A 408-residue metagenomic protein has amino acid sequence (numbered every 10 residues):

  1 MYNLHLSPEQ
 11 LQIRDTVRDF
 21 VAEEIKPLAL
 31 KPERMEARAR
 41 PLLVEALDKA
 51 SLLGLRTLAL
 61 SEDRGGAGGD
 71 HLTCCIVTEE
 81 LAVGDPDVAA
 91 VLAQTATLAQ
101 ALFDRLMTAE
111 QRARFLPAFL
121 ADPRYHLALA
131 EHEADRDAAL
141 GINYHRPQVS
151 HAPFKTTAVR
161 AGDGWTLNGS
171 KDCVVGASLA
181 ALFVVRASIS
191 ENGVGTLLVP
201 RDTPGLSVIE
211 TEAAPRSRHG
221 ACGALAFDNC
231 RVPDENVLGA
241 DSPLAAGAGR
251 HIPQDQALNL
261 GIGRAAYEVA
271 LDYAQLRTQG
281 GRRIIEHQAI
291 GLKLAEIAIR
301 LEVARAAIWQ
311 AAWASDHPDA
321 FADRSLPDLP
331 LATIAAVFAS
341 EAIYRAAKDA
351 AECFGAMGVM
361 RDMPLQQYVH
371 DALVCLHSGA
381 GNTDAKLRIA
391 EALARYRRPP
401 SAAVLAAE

Functional and structural regions predicted by a protein language model:
M1-A93, R114-F115, L393-E408: Amphipathic, small/basic residue-rich leader segments at the start of a protein or domain
L4-L6, Q12-I13, V208-E302, C375 (+1 more regions): Glycine-rich beta->alpha junctions and the first turn(s) of the following alpha-helix
A29-R38, Q275, Q279-R282, L301-F338 (+1 more regions): C-terminal helix-coil-helix/basic helical segment that borders enzyme active sites and/or dimer interfaces and provides
V77, F354-E408: Glycine-rich phosphate/cofactor-binding loops in nucleotide/flavin-utilizing enzymes
E80, V91-A93, T97-E131: A generic, well-ordered mixed alpha/beta core segment in the N-terminal half of proteins
A128-V159: A gly/ser-rich beta-alpha-beta helix-loop segment of oxidoreductase catalytic cores
P153-F154, S170-V208: A short core secondary-structure module
D172-A177, H251-D255, V374-N382: Glycine-rich phosphate/pyrophosphate-binding beta-alpha loops
